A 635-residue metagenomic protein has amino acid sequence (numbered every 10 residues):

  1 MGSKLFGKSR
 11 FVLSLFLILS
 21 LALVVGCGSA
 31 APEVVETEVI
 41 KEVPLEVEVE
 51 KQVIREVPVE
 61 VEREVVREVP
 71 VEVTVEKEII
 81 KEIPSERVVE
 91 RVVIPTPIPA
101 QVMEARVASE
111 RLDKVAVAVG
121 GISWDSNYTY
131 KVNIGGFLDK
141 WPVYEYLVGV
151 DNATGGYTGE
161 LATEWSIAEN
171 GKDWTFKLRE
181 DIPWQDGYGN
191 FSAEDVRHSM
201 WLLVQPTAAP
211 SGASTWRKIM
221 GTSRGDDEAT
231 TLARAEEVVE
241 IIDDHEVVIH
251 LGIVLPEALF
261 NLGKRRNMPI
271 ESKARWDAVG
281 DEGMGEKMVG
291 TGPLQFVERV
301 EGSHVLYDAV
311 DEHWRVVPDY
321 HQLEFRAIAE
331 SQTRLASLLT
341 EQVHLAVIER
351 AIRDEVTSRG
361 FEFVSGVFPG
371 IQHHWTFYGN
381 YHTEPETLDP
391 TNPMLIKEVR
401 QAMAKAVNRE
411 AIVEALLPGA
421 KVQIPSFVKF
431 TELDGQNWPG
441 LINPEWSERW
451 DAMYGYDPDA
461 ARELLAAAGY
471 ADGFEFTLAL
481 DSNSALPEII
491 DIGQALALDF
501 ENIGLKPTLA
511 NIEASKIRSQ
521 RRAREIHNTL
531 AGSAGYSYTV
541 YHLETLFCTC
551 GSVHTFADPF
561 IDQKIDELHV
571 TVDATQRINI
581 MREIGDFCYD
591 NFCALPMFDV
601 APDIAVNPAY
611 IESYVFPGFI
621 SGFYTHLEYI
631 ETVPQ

Functional and structural regions predicted by a protein language model:
G2-L13: Bacterial N-terminal signal peptides that target proteins for export
F16, G26-A30, V57, V69 (+12 more regions): Extracytoplasmic/periplasmic ligand-capture domains
V35-V93: Long, low-complexity repeat segments with a short-period register
A116-N170, W201, K287-T291: N-terminal lobe/hinge region of extracytoplasmic solute-binding protein
T129-L138, F191-V196, L262-R266: Short Gly/aromatic-enriched secondary-structure transition segments
K177, D195, A208-A274: Surface-exposed binding/hinge segments that line and control ligand-binding clefts or catalytic entry sites
P418-P444, P602-Y610: Mature extracytoplasmic/periplasmic domains
N607-Q635: Long beta-strand-rich cores associated with HINT superfamily self-processing modules
